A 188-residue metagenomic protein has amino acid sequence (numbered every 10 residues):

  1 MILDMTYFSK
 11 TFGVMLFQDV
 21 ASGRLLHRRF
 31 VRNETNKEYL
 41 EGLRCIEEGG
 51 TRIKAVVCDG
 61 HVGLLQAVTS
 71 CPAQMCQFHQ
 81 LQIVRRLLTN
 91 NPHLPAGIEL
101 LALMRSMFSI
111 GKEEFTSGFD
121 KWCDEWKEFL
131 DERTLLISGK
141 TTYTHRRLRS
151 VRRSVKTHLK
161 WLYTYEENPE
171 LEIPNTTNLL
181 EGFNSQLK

Functional and structural regions predicted by a protein language model:
M1-V62, Q66, S70, H158 (+1 more regions): RNase H-like nuclease fold core
F17, R29, L94, R152-K156 (+1 more regions): Short secondary-structure boundary segments
L26, G49-T51, T89-N91, E99-L101 (+1 more regions): Short, intrinsically disordered/low-complexity patches at protein termini and at juxtamembrane boundaries
H27, F78-L81, E170, T176-T177: Generic secondary-structure boundary/loop-capping signal
T51-V62, A102-K188: Acidic/histidine-rich catalytic cores and adjacent linkers of DNA breakage/strand-transfer/modification proteins
A55-A102: Conserved beta-strand -> loop -> alpha-helix junction used to position metal-binding or nucleic-acid-contacting
